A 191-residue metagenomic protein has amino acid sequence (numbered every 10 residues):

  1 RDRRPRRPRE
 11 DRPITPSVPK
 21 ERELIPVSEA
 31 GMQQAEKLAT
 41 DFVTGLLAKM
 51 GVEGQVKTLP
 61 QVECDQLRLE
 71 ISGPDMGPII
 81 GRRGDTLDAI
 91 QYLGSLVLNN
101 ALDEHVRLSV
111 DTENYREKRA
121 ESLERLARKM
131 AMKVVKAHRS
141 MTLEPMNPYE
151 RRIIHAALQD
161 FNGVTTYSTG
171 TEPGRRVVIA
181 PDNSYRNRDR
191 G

Functional and structural regions predicted by a protein language model:
R1, G163, T171-I179: Intrinsically disordered, low-complexity glycine/proline-rich and charged
R1-Q33, K37, Y185-G191: Intrinsically disordered, low-complexity RNA-associated tracts
R22-M32, P74-I80, S109-E117, H138-E144: Short hinge/gating elements
A30-R107: Short, highly charged
V56, S95-N100, V106-R107, E117 (+5 more regions): P-loop/Walker A NTP-binding module and the surrounding RecA-like catalytic core of P-loop NTPases
V62-C64, M76, D85, D103 (+4 more regions): Conserved nucleotide-binding/hydrolysis micro-motifs of P-loop NTPases
C64-Q66, S140, G174-R176: A generic structural signal for beta-strand entry/edge sites
Q66-S72, I154-A156, V177-P181: A short beta-strand motif that forms the metal-chelation/ATP-contact edge of phosphoryl-transfer active sites
